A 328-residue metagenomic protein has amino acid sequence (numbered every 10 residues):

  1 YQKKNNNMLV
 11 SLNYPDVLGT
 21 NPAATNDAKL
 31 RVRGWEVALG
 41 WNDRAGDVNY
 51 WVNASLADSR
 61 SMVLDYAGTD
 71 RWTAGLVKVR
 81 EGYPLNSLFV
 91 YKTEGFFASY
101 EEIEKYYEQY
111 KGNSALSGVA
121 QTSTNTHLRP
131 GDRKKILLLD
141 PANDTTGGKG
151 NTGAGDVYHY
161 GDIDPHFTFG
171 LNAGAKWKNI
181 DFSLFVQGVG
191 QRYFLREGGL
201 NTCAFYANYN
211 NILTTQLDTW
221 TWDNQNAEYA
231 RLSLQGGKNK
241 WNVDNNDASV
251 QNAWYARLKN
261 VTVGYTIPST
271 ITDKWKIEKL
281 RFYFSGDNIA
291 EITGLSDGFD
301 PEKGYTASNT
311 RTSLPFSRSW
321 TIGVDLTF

Functional and structural regions predicted by a protein language model:
Y1-G19, Y50, A57, S61: Membrane-embedded beta-barrel scaffold of Gram-negative outer-membrane proteins
Y1-N5, W41-D43, L56-M62, W177-N179 (+5 more regions): Transmembrane beta-strands of outer-membrane beta-barrel pores
P22, V32-E36, N49, H166-G170 (+2 more regions): Transmembrane beta-barrel architecture of outer-membrane proteins
A24-V32, A74-E102, T219, N224-A227 (+2 more regions): C-terminal beta-signal and terminal closure region of outer-membrane beta-barrel proteins
T25-A28, R44-G161, C203, T221-N224: Conserved small-residue
L39, V52-A54, L184, F282-F284 (+1 more regions): Membrane-embedded beta-strand positions of outer-membrane beta-barrel proteins
D47-V48, N179-S183, T270-I271: Repeated loop/turn-to-beta-strand initiation elements of outer-membrane beta-barrel proteins
V189-R281, G286: Extracytoplasmic gating/loop element in the C-terminal half of outer-membrane beta-barrel translocons and assembly
